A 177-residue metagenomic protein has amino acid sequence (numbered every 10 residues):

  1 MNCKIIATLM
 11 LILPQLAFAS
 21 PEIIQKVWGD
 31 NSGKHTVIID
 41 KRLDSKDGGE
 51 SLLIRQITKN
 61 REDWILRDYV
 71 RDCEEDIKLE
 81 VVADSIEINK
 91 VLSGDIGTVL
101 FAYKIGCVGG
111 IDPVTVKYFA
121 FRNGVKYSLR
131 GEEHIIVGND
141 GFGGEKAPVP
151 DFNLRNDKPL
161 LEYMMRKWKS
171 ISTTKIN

Functional and structural regions predicted by a protein language model:
M1-I6: Bacterial N-terminal signal peptides that target proteins for export
M10-A19: Hydrophobic h-region of N-terminal signal peptides that target proteins for export in Gram-negative bacteria
A19-H35, L43, V114-K117, F121-N177: Acidic, small-residue rich beta-repeat scaffolds with periodic aromatic anchors
H35-I39, L92-K104: Acidic/hydrophobic-patterned starts of short beta strands in beta-sheet-rich repeat architectures
I39-G48, I77-L79, G106-D112: Short consensus segments that form the blades of beta-propeller domains, in both extracellular/periplasmic
W64-V70, S128-E133: Beta-propeller fold detector
E74-E87: Repeat-based blade/solenoid architectures
I88-G97, F121-K126: A short, structured loop/turn motif at beta-sheet edges
